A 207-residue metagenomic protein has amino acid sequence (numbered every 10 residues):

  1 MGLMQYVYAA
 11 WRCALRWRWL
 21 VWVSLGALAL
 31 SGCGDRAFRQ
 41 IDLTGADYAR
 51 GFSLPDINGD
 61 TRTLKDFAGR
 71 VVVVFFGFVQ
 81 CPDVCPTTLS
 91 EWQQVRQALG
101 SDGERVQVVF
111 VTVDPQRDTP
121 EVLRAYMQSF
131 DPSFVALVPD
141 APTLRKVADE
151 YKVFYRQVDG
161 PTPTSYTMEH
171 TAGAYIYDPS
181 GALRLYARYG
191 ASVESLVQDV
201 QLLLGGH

Functional and structural regions predicted by a protein language model:
A29-G32: C-terminal motif of bacterial Sec signal peptides marking the signal peptidase cleavage site
G34-R36: Bacterial signal peptide processing site
F52-V72, R96: A short beta-strand-turn-helix
K65-T88, W92: Short active-site neighborhood of thiol/selenol oxidoreductases, capturing the structured segment around
R70-V71, L89-F110: Conserved helix-turn-beta segment immediately C-terminal to the redox Cys motif in thioredoxin-like folds
R105-D118, F134-P142: Thiol-based oxidoreductase modules, predominantly thioredoxin-like and allied folds used for disulfide exchange
R124-T171: Short, internal strand/loop/helix patches that form the active-site neighborhood or redox-interaction surface
P161-H207: Thiol-/selenol-based redox modules, centered on thioredoxin-like and closely related oxidoreductase domains
